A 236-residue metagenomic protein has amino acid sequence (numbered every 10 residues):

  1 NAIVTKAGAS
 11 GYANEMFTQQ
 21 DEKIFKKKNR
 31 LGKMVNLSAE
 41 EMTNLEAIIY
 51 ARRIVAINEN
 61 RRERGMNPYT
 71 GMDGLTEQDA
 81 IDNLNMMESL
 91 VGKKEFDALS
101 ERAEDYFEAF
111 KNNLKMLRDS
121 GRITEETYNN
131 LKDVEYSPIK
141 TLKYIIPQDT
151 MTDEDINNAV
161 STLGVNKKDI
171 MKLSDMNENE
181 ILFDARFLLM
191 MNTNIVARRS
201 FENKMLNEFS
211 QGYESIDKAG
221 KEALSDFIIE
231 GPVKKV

Functional and structural regions predicted by a protein language model:
N1-V236: Structural preference for well-ordered, secondary-structure-rich domains
